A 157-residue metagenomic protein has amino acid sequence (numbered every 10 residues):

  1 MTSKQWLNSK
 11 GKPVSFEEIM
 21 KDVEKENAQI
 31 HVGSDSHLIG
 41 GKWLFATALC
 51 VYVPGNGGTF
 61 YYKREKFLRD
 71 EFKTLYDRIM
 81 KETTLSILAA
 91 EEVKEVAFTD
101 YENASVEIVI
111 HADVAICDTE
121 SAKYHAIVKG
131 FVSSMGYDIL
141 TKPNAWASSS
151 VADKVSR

Functional and structural regions predicted by a protein language model:
M1-L38: Basic, amphipathic N-terminal segments that precede the first structured/catalytic domain
Q29, E107-V109, D138: Structural preference for beta-strand elements that scaffold enzyme active sites
H31-S34, V109-A115: Short glycine-rich or small-residue beta-strand-to-loop segments that form or flank ligand, phosphate, metal/Fe-S
V32-G33, H37-K63: Acidic, metal-ligating active-site segments
G41-F45, D118-H125, V151-A152: A short acidic (Asp/Glu
L44, L140-R157: C-terminal edge-of-domain segments
F67-T99, N103: Acidic helix/loop or adjacent segment enriched in Glu/Asp that either coordinates divalent metal
A112-A145: Short, low-complexity, polybasic intrinsically disordered segments
